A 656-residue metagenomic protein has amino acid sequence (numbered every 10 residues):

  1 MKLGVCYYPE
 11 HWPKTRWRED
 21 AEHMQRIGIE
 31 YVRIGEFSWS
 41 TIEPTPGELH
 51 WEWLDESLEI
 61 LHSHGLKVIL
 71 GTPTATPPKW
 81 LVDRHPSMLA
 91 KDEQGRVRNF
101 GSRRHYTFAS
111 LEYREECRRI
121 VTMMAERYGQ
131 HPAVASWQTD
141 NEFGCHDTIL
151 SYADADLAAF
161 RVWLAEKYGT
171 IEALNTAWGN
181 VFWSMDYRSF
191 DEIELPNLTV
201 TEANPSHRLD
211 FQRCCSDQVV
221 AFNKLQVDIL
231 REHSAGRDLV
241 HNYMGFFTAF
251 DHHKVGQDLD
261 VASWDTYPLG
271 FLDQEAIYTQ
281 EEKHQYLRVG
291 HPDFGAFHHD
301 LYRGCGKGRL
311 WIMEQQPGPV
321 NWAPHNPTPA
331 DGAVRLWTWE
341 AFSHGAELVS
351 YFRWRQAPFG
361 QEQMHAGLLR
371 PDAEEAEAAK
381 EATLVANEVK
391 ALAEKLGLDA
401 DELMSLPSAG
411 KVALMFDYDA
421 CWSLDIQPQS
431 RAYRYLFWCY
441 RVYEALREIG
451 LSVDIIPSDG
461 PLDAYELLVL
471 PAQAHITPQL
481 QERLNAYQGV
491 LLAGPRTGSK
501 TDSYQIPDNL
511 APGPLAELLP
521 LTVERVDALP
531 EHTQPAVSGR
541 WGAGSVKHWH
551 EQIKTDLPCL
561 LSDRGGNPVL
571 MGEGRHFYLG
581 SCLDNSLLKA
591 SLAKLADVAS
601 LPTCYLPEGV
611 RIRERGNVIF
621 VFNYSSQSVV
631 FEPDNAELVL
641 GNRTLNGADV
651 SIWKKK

Functional and structural regions predicted by a protein language model:
K2-K14, G35-E52, N99-R118, F143-I149 (+6 more regions): The substrate-binding groove and active-site-proximal loops of carbohydrate-active enzymes, especially glycoside
V5, M24, V32, L61 (+9 more regions): Conserved, mostly hydrophobic/aromatic
W12-R26, C117-M123, M244-K254, A330-T338: Short, acidic/polar
E19-R26, R33-R98, A125, Q226-S234 (+1 more regions): Aromatic-lined substrate-binding rim segments of carbohydrate-active enzymes
Q94-L301: Polysaccharide-binding and catalytic clefts of secreted carbohydrate-active enzymes
H241-L436, R441, E524-H548, L560-R564 (+1 more regions): Hydrophobic targeting/anchoring helices
F247, V442-L462: A short, well-structured beta->alpha microelement
P471-K656: A conserved amphipathic helix/loop scaffold that creates a polar/acidic microenvironment used either to coordinate
